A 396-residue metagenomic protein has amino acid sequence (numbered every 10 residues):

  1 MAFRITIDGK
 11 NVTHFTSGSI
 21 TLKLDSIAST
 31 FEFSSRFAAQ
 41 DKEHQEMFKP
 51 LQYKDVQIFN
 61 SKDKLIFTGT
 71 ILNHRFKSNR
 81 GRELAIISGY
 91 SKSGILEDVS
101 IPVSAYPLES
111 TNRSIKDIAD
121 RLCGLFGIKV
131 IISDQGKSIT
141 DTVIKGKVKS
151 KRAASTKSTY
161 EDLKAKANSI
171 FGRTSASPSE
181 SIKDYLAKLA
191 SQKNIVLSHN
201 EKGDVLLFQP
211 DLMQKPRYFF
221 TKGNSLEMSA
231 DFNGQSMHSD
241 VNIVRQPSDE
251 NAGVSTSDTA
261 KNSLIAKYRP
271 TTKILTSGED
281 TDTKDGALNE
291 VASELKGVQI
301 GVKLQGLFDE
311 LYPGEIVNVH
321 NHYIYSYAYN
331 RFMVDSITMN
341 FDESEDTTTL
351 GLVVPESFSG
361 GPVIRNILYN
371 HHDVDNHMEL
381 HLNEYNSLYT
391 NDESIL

Functional and structural regions predicted by a protein language model:
M1-A105, Q192-N194, N224-S225: Assembly/oligomerization scaffold segments
M1-K10, Q40-K77, L108-K129, A187 (+2 more regions): Short, acidic/charged, Gly/Pro-enriched secondary-structure junctions
A2-T6, L108, A187, S191 (+2 more regions): Acidic, small/polar-enriched beta strand-loop surface segments
F15-S17, S26-T30, I66, R82-L84 (+5 more regions): Extracytoplasmic
S29-F33, K137, T349-G351: Residue-level detection of beta-strand scaffold positions
S35, G89-S91, Q209, R245 (+1 more regions): Flexible glycine-/small-residue-rich
L65-T70, I86, R217, G301 (+2 more regions): Well-ordered beta-strand positions in beta-sheet-rich domains
L84-F232, E393-L396: Charged- and aromatic-enriched interaction segments used to assemble and dock large macromolecular complexes
